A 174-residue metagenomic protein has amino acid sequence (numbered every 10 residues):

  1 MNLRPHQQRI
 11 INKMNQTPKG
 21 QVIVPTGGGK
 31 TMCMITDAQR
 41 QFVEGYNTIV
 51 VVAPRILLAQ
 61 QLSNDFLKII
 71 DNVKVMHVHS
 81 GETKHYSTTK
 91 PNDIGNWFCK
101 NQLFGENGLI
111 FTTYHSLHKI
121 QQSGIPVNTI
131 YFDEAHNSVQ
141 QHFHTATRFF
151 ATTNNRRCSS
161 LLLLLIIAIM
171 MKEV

Functional and structural regions predicted by a protein language model:
M1-P18: N-terminal pre-P-loop "Q-motif" helix
Q16-V22, N47, G108: Pre-Walker A (Motif I) flank of P-loop NTPase domains
T17-D37: Walker A/P-loop
T31-T36, F42-K68, I169: Conserved Walker A/P-loop ATP-binding site and its immediately adjacent core in helicase/helicase-like ATPase domains
L57-P91: Conserved helix-turn-beta segment of the N-terminal RecA-like "Helicase ATP-binding" lobe in SF1/SF2 helicases
Q102-I120: Conserved two-lobed SF2 helicase motor
Y114-L117, Q122-S160, L165-M170: SF2 helicase catalytic motif II
E173-V174: A short helix-turn-beta junction within AAA+ P-loop NTPase domains corresponding to the substrate/partner-engaging
